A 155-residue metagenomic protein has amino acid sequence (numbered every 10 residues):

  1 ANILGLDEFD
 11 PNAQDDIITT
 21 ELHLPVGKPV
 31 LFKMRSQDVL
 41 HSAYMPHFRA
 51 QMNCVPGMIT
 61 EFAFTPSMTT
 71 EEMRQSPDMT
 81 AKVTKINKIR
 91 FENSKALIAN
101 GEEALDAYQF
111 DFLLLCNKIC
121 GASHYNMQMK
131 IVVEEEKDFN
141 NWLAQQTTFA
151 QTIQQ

Functional and structural regions predicted by a protein language model:
A1-Q155: Non-transmembrane, membrane-proximal soluble domains of secreted or membrane proteins
